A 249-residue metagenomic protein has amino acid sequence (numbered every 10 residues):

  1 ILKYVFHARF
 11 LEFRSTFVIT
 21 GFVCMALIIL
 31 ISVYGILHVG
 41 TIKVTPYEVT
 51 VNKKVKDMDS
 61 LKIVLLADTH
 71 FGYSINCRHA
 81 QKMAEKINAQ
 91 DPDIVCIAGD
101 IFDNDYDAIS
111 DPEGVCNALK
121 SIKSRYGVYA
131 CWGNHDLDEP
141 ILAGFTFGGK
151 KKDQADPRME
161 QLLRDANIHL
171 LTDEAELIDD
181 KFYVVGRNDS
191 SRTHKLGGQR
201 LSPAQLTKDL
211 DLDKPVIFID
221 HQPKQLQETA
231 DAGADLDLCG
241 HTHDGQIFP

Functional and structural regions predicted by a protein language model:
I1-Y4: Membrane-embedded alpha-helical segments of integral membrane proteins
L11-H38: Internal/C-terminal transmembrane anchor helices
F22-M25, I29, T45, A155 (+1 more regions): Internal, well-ordered alpha-helical segments in soluble enzyme and binding-protein domains
I31, Y47, F182: A broad, low-specificity signal marking well-ordered, structured residues that form hydrophobic/aromatic
V39-K54: Alpha-helical transmembrane signal-anchor/signal-peptide segments
K54-P249: Soluble catalytic domains of enzymes that build or remodel membrane lipids, polysaccharides, and related
